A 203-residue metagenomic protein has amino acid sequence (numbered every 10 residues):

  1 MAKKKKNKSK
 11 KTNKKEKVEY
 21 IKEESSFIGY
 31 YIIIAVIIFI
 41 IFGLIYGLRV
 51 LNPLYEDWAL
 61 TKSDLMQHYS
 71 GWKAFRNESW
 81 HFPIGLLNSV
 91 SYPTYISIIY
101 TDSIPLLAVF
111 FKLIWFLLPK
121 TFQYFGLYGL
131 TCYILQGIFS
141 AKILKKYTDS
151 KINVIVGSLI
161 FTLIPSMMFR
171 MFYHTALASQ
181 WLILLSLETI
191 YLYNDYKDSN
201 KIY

Functional and structural regions predicted by a protein language model:
M1-L51: Start-transfer (signal-anchor) and selected internal transmembrane alpha helices of multi-pass inner/ER membrane
E16, S26-F27, G85, I104-A108 (+2 more regions): Coil-to-alpha-helix initiation sites in intrinsically disordered, low-complexity, charged segments
K22-S26, Y30, F116-T121, F125 (+4 more regions): Juxtamembrane/transmembrane-helix boundary motifs in multi-pass membrane proteins
E23-E24, I28, A59-Q67, I202: Transmembrane signal-anchor hairpin modules in multi-pass inner-membrane enzymes, especially those that act on
I32-V36, V109, L127, I155-L159: Hydrophobic alpha-helical transmembrane segments
I33, V50, S89, S150-I152 (+1 more regions): Short hydrophobic/aromatic segments of transmembrane alpha-helices and their interfaces
F39-Q136, I164-S179: Membrane-interface coil-to-helix junctions
Y128-L130, I134-I143, Y147, I152-Y203: Membrane-embedded helix bundles of polyisoprenyl
